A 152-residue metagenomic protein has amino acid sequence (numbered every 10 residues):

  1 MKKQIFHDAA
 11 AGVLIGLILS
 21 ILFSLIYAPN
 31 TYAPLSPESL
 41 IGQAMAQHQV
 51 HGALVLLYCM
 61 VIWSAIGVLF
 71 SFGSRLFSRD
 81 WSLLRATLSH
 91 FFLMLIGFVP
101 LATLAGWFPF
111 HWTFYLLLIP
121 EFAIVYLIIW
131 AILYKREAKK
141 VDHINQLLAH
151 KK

Functional and structural regions predicted by a protein language model:
K3-Y27: N-terminal signal-anchor transmembrane alpha helix
I15-F23, I66, F70, M94-L101 (+2 more regions): Alpha-helical transmembrane segments of multipass membrane proteins
Y32-H51: Perimembrane loop-to-helix junctions flanking transmembrane segments
H48-A65: A loop-to-helix transmembrane entry motif
V61-L83: Transmembrane alpha-helical segments in integral membrane proteins
R85-L118: Hydrophobic alpha-helical transmembrane segments of integral membrane proteins
A123-K140: Membrane-water interface at the C-terminal end of transmembrane alpha helices
H143-K152: Short, highly charged, low-complexity non-transmembrane loops/tails of multi-pass membrane proteins
